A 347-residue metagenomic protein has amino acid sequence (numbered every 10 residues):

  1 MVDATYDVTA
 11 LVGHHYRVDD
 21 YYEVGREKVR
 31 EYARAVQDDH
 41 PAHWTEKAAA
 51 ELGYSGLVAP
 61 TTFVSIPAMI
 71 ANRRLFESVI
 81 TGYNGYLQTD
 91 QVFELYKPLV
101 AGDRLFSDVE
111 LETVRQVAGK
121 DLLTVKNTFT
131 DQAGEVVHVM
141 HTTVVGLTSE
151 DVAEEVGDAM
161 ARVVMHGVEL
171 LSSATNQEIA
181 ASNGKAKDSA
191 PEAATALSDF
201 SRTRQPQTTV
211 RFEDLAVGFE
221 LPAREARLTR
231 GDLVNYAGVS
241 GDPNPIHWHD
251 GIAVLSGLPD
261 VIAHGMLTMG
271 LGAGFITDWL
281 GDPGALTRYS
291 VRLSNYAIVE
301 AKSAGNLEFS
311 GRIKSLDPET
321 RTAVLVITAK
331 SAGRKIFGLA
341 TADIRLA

Functional and structural regions predicted by a protein language model:
M1-D90, E154-R288: Hot-dog-fold acyl-thioester-processing enzymes
M1-T9, Q88-D90, L95-V217, V299-A347: HotDog/MaoC-like acyl-thioester-processing domains
Y22, T142-V144, E225-L228, V291 (+1 more regions): Generic detection of short hydrophobic beta-strand segments and adjacent strand-loop junctions
Y289-Y296: Small/polar glycine-rich anion-binding or flexible loop at a beta-alpha turn
